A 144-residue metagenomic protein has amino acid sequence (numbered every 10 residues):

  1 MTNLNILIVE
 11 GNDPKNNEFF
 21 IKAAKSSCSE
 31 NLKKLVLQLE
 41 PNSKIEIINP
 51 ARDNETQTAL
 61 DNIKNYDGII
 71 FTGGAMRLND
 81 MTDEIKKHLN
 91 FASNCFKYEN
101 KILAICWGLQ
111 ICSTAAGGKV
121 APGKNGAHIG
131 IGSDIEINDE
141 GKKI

Functional and structural regions predicted by a protein language model:
M1-D83, K87-N90, N94-Y98: N-terminal beta1-alpha1 cap of cysteine-dependent amidohydrolase-like domains
G74-G141: Cysteine-nucleophile active-site neighborhood
I144: Anionic-ligand binding region
